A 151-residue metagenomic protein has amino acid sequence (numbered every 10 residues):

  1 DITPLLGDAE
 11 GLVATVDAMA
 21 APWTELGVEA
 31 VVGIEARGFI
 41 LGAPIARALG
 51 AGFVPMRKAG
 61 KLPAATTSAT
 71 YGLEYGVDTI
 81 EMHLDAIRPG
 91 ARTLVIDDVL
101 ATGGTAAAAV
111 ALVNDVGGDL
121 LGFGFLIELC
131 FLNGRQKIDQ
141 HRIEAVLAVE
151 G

Functional and structural regions predicted by a protein language model:
D1-G151: PRPP-associated nucleotide enzymes
